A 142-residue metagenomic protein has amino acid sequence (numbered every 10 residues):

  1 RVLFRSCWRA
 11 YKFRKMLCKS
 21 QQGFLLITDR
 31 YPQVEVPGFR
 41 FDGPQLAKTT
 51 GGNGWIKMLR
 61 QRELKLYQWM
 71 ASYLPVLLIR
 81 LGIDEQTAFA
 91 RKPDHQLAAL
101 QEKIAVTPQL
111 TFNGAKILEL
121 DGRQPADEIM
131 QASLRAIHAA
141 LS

Functional and structural regions predicted by a protein language model:
S6-Q96, K103: ATP-dependent NMP and nucleoside kinases share a basic, alpha-helical "lid"
V76-R80, E85-S142: NTP-dependent small-molecule kinase module
